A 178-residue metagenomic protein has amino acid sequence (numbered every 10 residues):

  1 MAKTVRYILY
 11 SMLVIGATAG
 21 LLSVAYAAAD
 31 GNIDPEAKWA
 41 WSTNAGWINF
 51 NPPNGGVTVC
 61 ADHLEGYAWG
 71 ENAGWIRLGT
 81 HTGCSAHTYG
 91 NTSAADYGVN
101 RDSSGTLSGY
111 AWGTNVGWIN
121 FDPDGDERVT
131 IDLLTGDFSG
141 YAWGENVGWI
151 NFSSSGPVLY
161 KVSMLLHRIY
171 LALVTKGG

Functional and structural regions predicted by a protein language model:
M1-Y7: Positively charged n-region of N-terminal signal peptides that target proteins for export
Y7-Y10, A19-G178: Peripheral, non-catalytic segments of secretory and membrane proteins
